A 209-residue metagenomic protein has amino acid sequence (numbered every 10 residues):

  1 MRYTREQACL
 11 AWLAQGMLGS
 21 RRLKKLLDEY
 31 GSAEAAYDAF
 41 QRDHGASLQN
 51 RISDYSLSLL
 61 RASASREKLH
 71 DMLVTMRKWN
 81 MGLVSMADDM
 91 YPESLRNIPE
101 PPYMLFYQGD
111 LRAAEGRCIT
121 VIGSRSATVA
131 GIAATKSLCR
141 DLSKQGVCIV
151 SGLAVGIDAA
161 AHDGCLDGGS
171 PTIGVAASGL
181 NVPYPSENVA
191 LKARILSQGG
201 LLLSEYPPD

Functional and structural regions predicted by a protein language model:
M1-D89: Short, small/acidic-rich helices and loops at N termini and domain boundaries of DNA replication/processing enzymes
M1-R5, S85-D209: Glycine-biased, small-residue-rich flexible motifs in mid-sequence functional cores and linkers
